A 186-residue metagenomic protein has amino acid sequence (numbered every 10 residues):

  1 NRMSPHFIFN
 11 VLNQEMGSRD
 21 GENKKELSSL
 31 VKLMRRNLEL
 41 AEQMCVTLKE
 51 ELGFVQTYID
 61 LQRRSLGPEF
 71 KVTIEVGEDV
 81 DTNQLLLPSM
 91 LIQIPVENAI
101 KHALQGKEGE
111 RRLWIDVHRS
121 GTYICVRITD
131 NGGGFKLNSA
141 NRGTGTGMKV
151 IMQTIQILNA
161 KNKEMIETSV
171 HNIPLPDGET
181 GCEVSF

Functional and structural regions predicted by a protein language model:
N1-H171: Two-component histidine phosphotransfer core
L175-P176: A short beta-turn/loop motif at secondary-structure boundaries
T180-F186: Short C-terminal beta-strand
